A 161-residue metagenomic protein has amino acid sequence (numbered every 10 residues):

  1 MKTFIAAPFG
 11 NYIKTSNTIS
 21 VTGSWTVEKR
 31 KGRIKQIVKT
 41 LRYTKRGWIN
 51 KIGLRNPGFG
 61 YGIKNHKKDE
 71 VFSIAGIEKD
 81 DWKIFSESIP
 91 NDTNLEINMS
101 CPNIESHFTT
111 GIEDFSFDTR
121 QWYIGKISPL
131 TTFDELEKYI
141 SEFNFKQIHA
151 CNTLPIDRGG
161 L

Functional and structural regions predicted by a protein language model:
M1-E70, A75-G76: N-terminal capping/small domains of soluble enzymes
K2-A6, I19, D69-S73, D92-E96 (+2 more regions): Structural preference for beta-strand elements that scaffold enzyme active sites
K14-S16, D80-N91, L130-F143: Catalytic cores of alpha/beta
V21-R33, N94-S100, K146-L154: Non-cysteine beta-strand/loop elements that form the S-adenosyl-L-methionine
I37-G53, I104-F117, G160-L161: Glycine-rich tight-turn/loop motif centered on a GG-T
N56-E70, T109-P129, L161: Alpha-helix-loop-beta-strand connector modules within alpha/beta enzyme cores
K79-G111: Hydrophobic alpha-helical segments and helix pairs
M99-T110, I127-L161: Glycine/Thr-rich beta-alpha phosphate-binding loop at enzyme active sites
